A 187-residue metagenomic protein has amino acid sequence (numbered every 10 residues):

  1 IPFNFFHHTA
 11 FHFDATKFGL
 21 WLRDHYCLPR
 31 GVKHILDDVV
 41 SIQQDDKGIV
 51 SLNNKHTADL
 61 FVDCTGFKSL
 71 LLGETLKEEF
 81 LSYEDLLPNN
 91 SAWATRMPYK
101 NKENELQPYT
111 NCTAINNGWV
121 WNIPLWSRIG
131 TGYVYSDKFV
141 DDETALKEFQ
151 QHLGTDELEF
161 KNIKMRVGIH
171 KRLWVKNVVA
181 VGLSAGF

Functional and structural regions predicted by a protein language model:
F3-L153: Predominantly flavin-linked oxidoreductase catalytic cores and closely associated redox partners
W126, Y135-F187: FAD/FMN-dependent oxidoreductases across multiple families
